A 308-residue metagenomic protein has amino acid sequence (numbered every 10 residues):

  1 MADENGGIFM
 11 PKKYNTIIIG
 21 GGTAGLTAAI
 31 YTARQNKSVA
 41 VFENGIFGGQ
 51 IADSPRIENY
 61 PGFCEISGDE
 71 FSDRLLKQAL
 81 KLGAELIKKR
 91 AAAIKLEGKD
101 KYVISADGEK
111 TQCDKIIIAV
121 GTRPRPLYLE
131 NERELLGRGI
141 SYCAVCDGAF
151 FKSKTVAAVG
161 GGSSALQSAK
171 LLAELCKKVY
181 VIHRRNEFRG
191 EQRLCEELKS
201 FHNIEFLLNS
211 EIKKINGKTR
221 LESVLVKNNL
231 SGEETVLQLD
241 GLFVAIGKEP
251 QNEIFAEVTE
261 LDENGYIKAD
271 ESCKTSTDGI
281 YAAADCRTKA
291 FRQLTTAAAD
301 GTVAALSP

Functional and structural regions predicted by a protein language model:
A2-K13, S141-F150: A short, basic/flexible loop-to-alpha-helix module at the beginning of a structural domain
G6, A79-S105, K110-T111, A173-E271: A Rossmann-like FAD-binding core segment of flavoenzymes
K13-N15, K88-K89, K152-K154, N209 (+2 more regions): Phosphate-coordination loops involved in phosphoryl transfer and adenosine-cofactor binding
Y14-L82, G160, S164-E191: Beta1-alpha1 glycine-rich phosphate/pyrophosphate-binding loop at the start of Rossmann-like nucleotide-binding domains
G21, V120-G121, I246-G247: Glycine-rich, N-terminal phosphate-binding loop of Rossmann-like dinucleotide-binding domains
L86-F150, G161: Glycine/small-residue-rich loop that forms an oxyanion/phosphate-binding "nest" at active or ligand-binding sites
Y128, E134-F150, I246-T296, D300-V303: FAD-site-proximal beta/loop scaffold in flavoenzymes
